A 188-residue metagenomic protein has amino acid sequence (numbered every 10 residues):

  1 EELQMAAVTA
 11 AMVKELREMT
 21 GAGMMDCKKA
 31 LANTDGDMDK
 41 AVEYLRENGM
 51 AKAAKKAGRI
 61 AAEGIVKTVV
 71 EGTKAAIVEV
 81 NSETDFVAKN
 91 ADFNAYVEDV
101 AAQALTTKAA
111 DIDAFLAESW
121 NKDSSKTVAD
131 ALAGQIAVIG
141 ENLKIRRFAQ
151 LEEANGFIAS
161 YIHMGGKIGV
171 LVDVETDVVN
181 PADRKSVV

Functional and structural regions predicted by a protein language model:
E1-Q4: Short, Lys/Arg-enriched N-terminal segments with co-localized hydrophobic residues within the first ~10-30 amino acids
A6-V188: N-terminal assembly/interaction segments in proteins that build large macromolecular machines
